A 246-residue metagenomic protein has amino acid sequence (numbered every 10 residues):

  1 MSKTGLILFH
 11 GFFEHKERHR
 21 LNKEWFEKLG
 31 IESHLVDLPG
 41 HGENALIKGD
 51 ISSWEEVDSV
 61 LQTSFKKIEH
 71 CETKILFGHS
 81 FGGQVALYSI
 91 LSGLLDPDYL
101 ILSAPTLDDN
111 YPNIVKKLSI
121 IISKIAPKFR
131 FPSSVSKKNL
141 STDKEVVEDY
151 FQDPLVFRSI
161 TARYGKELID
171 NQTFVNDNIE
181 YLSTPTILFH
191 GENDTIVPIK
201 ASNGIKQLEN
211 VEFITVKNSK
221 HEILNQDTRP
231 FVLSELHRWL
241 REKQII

Functional and structural regions predicted by a protein language model:
G11-E14: Active-site glycine-rich loops that stabilize anionic/oxyanionic intermediates across multiple enzyme folds
K23-L46: Conserved alpha/beta-hydrolase
I51-K67: Alpha/beta-hydrolase active-site loop
G78-G82, A86: Gly/Ala-rich beta-loop-alpha elbow adjacent to hydrolase catalytic centers
L91, L95-A126, G165: Flexible "cap/lid" loop of the alpha/beta hydrolase fold
L182, L188-H190, D194: Short beta-strand/loop motif that positions the catalytic acidic residue of the alpha/beta-hydrolase fold
T195-A201: Conserved alpha/beta-hydrolase "acid-adjacent" motif
E212-I246: Catalytic active-site module of serine/aspartate enzymes centered on a nucleophile-bearing elbow/loop
